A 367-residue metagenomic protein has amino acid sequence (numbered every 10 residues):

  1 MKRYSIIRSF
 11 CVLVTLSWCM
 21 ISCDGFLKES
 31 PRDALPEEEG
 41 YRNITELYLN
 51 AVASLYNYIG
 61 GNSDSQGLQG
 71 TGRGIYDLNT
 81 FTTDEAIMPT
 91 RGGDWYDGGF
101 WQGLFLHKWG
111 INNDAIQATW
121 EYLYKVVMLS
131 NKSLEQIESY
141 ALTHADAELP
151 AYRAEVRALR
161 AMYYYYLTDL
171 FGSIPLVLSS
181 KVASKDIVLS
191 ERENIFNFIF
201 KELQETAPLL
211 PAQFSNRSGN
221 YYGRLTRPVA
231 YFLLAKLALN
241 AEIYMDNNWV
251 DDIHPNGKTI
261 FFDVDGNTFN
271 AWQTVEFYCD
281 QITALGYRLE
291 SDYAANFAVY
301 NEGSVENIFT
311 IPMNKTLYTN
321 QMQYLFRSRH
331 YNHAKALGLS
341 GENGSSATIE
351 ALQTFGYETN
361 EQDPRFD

Functional and structural regions predicted by a protein language model:
K2, A151-A154, Q321: A general, composition-driven signal for non-globular sequence regions
K2-C11: Bacterial N-terminal signal peptides that target proteins for export
V12-L16: Hydrophobic helical h-region of N-terminal Sec-dependent signal peptides in bacterial secretory/periplasmic proteins
M20-S22: C-terminal motif of bacterial Sec signal peptides marking the signal peptidase cleavage site
D24-W101, I174, L209, R224-D367: An aromatic- and glycine-enriched ligand-binding surface/loop that stacks and positions planar moieties
D33-P36, L178-S184: Short linear capping/connector segments at secondary-structure termini
T45-L68, P89-F171, A183-G219: Conserved, well-structured interaction surfaces
G172, L178-S180, L203, A241-I243: Short, small-residue-rich loop/turn micro-motifs
